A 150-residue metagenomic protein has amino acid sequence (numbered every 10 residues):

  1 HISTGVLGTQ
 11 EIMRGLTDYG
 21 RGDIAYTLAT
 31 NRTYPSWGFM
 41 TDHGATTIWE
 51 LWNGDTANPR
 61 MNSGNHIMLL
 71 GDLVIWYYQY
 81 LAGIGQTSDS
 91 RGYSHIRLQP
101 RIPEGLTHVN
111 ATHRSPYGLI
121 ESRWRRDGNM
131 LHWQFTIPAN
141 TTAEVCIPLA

Functional and structural regions predicted by a protein language model:
S3-T9: Generic helix N-cap/helix-start motif at coil->alpha-helix transitions
T9-Y19, A143-L149: Alpha-helical support elements that line or immediately flank enzyme active sites and cofactor-binding pockets
D23-A150: Non-catalytic C-terminal accessory modules of carbohydrate-active enzymes
